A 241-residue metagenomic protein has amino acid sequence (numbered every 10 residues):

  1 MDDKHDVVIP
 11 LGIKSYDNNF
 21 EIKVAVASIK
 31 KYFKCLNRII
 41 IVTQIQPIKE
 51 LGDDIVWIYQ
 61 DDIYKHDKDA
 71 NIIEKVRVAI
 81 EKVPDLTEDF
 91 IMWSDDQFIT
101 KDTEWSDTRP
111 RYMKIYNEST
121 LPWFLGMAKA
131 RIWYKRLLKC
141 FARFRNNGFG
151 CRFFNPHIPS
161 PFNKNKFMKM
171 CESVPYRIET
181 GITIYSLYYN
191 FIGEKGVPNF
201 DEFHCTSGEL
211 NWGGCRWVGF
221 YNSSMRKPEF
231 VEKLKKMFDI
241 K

Functional and structural regions predicted by a protein language model:
M1-K65, E194-G196, R216-K241: N-terminal anchoring/stem segment of glycosyltransferases
D3-H5, N37, L86-D89, D95: Short coil/turn segments at beta-strand junctions that form active-site/ligand-binding loops
L11-I22, D69-I73, G126, N147 (+3 more regions): Aromatic-acidic/polar surface patches that form glycan- and anion
Y16-N18, P47-G52, F98-T103, D107-R109 (+3 more regions): Short catalytic/ligand-binding loop motif for oxyanion handling, primarily in non-cytosolic enzymes, centered on
N19-K31, D62-W93: A conserved donor-nucleotide-binding helix/loop in the catalytic core of Leloir-type glycosyltransferases
Q44, S94-Q97: Short acidic donor-binding/metal-coordinating loop in glycosyltransferase active sites
T100-W133: Conserved donor-nucleotide/metal-binding helix-loop-beta segment in metal-dependent transferases, i.e., the alpha-helix
I132-S224: Catalytic core and acceptor-binding pocket of nucleotide-sugar-dependent glycosyltransferases
